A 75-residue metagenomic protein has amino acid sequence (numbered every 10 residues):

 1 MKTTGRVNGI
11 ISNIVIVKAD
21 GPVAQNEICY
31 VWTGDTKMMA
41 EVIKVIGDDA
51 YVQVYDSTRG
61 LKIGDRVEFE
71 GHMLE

Functional and structural regions predicted by a protein language model:
K2-T3, G9-E75: Acidic-enriched and Gly/Ser
